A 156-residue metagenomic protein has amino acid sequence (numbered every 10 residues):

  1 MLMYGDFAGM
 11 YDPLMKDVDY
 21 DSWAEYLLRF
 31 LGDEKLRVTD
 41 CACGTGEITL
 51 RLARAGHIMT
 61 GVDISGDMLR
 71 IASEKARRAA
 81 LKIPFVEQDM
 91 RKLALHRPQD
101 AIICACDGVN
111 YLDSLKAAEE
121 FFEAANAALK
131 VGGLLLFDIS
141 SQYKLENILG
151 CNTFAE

Functional and structural regions predicted by a protein language model:
M1-L36, E47: Conserved class I S-adenosyl-L-methionine
A42-G46: Class I SAM-dependent methyltransferase "Motif I" SAM/SAH-binding loop
E47-K92: Class I SAM-dependent methyltransferase SAM/SAH-binding core
A94-A101: A short acidic, Gly/Pro-enriched loop at the edge of an enzyme's catalytic core that lines a small-molecule cofactor
A105-D107: Residues lining the SAM
E119-V131: A short glycine-rich, Lys/Arg-flanked "PGG" loop and its adjoining helix->strand segment in the class I
L134-E156: Conserved class I S-adenosyl-L-methionine
